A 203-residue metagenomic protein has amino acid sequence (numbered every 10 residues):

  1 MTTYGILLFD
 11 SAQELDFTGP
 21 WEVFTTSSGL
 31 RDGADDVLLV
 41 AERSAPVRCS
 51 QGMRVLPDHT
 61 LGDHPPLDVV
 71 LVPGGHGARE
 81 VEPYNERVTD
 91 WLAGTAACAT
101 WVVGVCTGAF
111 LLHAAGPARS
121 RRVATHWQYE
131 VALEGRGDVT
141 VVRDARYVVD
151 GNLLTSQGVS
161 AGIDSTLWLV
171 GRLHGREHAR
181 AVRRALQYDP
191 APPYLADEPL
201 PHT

Functional and structural regions predicted by a protein language model:
M1-V102, A109-A114, V131, G135 (+3 more regions): Extended, subdomain-level signal for the structured scaffold at the beginning of enzyme domains
L8, T125, Q157: Small/polar loops that bind or transfer phosphate-bearing groups
L67, A99, S120-R121, D150: Short, well-ordered alpha-helix to beta-strand connector turns
L71, A124, V148: Conserved beta-strand segments that form the floor/walls of ligand-binding pockets within enzyme and binding domains
V102-V103, V123: A short beta-strand/loop micro-motif in the catalytic core of glycosyltransferases that engages the nucleotide-sugar
P117-G135: Short, glycine-/small-residue-rich phosphate/pyrophosphate-handling segment
D144-V159: Amphipathic alpha-helical segments enriched in hydrophobic/aromatic residues interleaved with Lys/Arg
